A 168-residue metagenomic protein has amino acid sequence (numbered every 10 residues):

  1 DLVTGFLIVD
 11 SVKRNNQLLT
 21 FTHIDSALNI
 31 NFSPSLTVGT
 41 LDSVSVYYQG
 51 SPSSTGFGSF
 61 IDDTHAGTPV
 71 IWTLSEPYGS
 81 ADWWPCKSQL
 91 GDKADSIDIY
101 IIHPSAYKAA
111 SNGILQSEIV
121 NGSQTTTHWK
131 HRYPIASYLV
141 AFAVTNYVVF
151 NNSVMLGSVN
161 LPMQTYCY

Functional and structural regions predicted by a protein language model:
D1-L2, G56, A109-N112: Short, hydrophobic/aromatic beta-strand segments
D1-V3, I61-D62, I114-I119: Short Gly/aromatic-enriched secondary-structure transition segments
L2-T4, N31-F32, Y48, H103 (+2 more regions): Hydrophobic residues in beta-strands and at strand termini
T4-H65: A surface-exposed beta-strand-loop module
A27-F32, S80-P85, S111-I114: Short structured motifs
L28, A66-P69, T125-T127: Hydrophobic residues embedded in beta-strands of well-ordered beta-sheets
V38, Y47-D98, T145-S153: Glycine/proline-rich low-complexity spacer/linker segments in large multi-domain proteins
S75-E76, K87-Y168: Hydrophobic helix-coil surface modules that form long, contiguous segments used for peptide/substrate interaction
